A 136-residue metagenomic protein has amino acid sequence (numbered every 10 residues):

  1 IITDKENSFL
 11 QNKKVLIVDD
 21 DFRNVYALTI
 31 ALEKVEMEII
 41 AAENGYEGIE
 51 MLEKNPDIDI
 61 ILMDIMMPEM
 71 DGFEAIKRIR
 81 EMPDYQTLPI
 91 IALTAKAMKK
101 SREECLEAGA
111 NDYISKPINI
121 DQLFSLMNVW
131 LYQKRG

Functional and structural regions predicted by a protein language model:
I1-G136: C-terminal compact regulatory domains
